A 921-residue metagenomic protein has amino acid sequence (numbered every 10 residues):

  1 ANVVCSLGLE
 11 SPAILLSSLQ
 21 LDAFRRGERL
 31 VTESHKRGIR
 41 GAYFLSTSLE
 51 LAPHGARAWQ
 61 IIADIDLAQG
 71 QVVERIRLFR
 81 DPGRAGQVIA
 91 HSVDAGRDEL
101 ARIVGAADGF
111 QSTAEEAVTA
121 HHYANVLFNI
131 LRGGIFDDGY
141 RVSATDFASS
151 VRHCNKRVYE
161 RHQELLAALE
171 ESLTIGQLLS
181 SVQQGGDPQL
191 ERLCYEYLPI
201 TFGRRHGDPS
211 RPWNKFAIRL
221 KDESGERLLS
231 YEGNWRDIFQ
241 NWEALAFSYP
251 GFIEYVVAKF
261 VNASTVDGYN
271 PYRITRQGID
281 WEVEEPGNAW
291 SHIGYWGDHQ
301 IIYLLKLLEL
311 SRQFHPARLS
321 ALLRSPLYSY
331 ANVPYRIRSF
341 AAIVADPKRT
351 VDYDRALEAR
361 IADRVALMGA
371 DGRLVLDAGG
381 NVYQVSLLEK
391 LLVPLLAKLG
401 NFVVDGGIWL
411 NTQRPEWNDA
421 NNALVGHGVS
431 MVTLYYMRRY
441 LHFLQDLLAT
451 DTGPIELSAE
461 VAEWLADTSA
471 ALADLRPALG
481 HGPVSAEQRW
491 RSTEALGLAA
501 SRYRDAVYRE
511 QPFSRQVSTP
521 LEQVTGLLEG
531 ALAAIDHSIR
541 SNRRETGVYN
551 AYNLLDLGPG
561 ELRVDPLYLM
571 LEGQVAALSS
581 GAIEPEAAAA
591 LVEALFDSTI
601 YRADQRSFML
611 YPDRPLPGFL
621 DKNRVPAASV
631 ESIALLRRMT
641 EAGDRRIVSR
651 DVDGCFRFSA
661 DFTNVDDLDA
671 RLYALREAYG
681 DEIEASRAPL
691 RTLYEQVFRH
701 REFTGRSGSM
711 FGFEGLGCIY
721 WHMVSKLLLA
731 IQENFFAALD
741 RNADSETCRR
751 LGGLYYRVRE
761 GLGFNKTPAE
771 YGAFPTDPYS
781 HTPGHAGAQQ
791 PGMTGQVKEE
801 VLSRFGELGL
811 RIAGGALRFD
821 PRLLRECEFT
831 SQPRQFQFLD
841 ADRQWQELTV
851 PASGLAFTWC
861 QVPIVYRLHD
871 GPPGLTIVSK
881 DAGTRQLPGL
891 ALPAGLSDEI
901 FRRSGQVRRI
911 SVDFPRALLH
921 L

Functional and structural regions predicted by a protein language model:
A1-L921: Acidic, mature catalytic/reactive cores of soluble proteins
